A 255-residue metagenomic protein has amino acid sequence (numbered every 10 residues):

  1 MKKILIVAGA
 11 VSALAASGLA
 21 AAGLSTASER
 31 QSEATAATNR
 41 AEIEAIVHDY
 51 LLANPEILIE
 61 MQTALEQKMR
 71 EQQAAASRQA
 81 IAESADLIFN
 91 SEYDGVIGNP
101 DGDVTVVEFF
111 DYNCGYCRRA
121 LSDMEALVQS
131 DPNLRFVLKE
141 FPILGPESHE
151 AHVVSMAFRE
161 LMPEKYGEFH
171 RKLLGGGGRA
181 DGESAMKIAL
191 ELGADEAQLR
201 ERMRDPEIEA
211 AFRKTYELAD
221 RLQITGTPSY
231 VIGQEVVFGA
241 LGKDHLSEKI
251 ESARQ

Functional and structural regions predicted by a protein language model:
K2-E29, D101-N133, V137: Gly/lys/ser-thr-rich phosphate-binding loops in alpha/beta enzymes that coordinate phosphoanhydride or phosphate groups
K2-S12, A16-E44, H48, K187-Q255: C-terminal cap of thioredoxin/glutaredoxin-like
A36, R40, E44, L51 (+13 more regions): Solvent-exposed, acidic/flexible segments
A36-F89: Extracytoplasmic c-type cytochrome modules immediately beyond a signal peptide or single-pass transmembrane anchor
L52, T63-E66, R171-G175, L190 (+1 more regions): Short amphipathic alpha-helical surface patches that mediate protein-protein
Q62-E66, Y93-V96, P100, R200: Amphipathic alpha-helical segments
D86-V104, V128-Q129, Y216: A short beta-strand-turn-helix
V107, Y112, R118-L190, D195 (+2 more regions): Structural alpha/beta surface segment adjacent to cysteine/selenocysteine redox centers across thiol/disulfide enzymes
